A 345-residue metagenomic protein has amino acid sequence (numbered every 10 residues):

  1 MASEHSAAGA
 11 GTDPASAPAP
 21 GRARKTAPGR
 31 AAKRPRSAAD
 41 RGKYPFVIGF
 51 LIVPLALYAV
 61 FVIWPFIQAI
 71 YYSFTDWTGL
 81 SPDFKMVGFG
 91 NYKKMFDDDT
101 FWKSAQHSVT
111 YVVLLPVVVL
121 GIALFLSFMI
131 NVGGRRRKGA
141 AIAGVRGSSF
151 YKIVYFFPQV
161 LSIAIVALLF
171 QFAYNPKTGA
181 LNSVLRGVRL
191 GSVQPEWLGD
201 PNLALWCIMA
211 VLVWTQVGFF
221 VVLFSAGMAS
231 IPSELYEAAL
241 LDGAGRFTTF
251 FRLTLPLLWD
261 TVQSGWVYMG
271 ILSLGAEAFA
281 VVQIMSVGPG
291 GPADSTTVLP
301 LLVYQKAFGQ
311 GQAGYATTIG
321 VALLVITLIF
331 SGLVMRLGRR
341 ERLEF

Functional and structural regions predicted by a protein language model:
M1-R41: Short, Lys/Arg-rich, polar N-terminal cytosolic tail immediately upstream of the first transmembrane signal-anchor
K43-F345: A structural signal for multi-pass alpha-helical bundles of membrane permease subunits that mediate small-molecule
